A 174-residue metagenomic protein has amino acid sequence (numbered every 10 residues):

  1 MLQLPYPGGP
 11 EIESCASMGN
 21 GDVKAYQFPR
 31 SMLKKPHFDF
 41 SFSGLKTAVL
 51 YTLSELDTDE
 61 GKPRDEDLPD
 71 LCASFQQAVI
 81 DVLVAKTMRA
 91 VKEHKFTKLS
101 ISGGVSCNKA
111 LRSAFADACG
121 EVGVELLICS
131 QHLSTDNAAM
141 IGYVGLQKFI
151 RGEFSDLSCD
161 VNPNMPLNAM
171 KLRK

Functional and structural regions predicted by a protein language model:
M1-P10: Glycine-rich phosphate-binding loop of actin/hexokinase-like ATP-binding domains
G9, D59-E66, C129-Q131, S155-L157: Flexible, glycine/charged-enriched surface loops at secondary-structure junctions
E13-L99, N108-V122, F149, A169-K174: A contiguous, well-structured pocket-lining segment that forms one wall/lid of small-molecule binding clefts in soluble
T87, I141-L146: Buried hydrophobic packing segments
G104-V105, Q131: Active-site metal-binding loops of divalent metal-dependent hydrolases
F115-I141: Conserved phosphate-binding/catalytic loops in two-lobed NTP-binding clefts
R151-K174: Acidic, glycine/GT-rich loop-and beta-edge segments that sit at the periphery of enzyme/chaperone cores
